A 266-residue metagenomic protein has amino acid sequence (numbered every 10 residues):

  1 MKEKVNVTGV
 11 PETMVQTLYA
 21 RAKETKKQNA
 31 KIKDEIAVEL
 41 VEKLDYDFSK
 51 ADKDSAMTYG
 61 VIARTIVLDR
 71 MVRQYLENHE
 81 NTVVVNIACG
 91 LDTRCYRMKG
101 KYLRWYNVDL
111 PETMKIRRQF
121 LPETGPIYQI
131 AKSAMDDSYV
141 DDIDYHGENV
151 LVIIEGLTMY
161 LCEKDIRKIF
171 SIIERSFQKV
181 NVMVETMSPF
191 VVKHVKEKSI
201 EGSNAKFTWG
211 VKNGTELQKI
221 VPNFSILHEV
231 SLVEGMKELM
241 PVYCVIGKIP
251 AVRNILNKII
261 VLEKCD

Functional and structural regions predicted by a protein language model:
M1-V85, C89-K132, H146: Rossmann-like AdoMet
S138-G147: Short amphipathic alpha-helix with an adjacent loop that forms part of the alpha/beta core around
V152-I153: A conserved beta-strand element that flanks and buttresses the S-adenosyl-L-methionine
Y160-I173: A short, conserved alpha-helix within the catalytic core of class I
S176-P189: Conserved beta-strand signature within the Rossmann-like core of class I S-adenosyl-L-methionine
P189-A205: Short, glycine-/aromatic-enriched active-site segment of Class I SAM-dependent methyltransferases
N204-E234: Short alpha-helix
M240-D266: Core SAM-dependent methyltransferase catalytic element
